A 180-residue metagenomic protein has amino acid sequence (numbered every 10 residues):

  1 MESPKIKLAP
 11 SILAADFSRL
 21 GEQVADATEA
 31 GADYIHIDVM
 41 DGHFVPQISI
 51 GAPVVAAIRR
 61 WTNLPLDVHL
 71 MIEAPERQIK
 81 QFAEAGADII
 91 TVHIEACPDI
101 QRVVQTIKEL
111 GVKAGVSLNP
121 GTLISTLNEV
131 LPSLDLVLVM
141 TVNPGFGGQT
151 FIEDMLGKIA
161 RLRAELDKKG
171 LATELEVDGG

Functional and structural regions predicted by a protein language model:
M1-T91, A96-R102, T106-E109, K113-A114 (+4 more regions): Conserved N-terminal beta1-alpha1 strand-loop-helix module at the mouth
S117-G121: Short gly/ser/thr-rich secondary-structure transition/capping motifs
T122-T126: A short, acidic/glycine-rich surface segment
V142-P144: Short glycine-rich anion-binding loops that position phosphate/pyrophosphate groups of nucleotides and phosphorylated
L175-G180: Glycine-rich beta-strand-to-loop/alpha-helix junction loops that act as flexible
